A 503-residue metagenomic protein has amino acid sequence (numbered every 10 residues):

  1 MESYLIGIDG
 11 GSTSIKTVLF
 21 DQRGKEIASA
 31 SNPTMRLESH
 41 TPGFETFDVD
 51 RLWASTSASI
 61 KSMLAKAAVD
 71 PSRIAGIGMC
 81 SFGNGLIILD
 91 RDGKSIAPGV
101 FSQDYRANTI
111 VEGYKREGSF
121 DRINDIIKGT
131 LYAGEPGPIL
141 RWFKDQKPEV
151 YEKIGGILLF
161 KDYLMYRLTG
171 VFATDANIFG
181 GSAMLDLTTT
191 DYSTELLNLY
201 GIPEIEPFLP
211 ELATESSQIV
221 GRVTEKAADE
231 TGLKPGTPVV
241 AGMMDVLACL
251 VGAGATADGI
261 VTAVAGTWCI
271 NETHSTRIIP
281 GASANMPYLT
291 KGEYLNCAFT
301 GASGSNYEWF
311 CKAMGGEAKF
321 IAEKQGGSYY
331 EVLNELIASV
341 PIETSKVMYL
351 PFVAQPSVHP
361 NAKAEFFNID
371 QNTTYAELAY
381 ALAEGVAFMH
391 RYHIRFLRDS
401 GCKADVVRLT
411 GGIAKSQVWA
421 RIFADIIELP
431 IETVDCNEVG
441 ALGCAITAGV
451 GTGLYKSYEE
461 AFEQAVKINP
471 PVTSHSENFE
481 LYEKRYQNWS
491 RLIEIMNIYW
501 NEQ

Functional and structural regions predicted by a protein language model:
M1-P98, K153, D229, L233 (+5 more regions): N-terminal glycine/serine-rich phosphate-binding loop of ATP-dependent small-molecule kinases, especially carbohydrate
L5-G7, K115-T130, P138-A173, A183-P203 (+1 more regions): Active-site core segments that coordinate phosphate-bearing ligands/cofactors across diverse enzyme families
F47-S55, E112, G118-R122: Short, solvent-exposed cationic patches
A65-F101, T130-G134, M165-D186, L212-S217: Short beta-strand-loop/turn "lid" adjacent to the catalytic site in phosphate-handling enzymes
I88-D92, E112-G113, S275: Short, conserved acidic/polar surface loops in the N-terminal third of protein domains
D104: Carbohydrate-associated surface elements
A107: Gly/Ser-rich phosphate-binding catalytic loop and adjacent alpha/beta segment that cradle a phosphoryl group at enzyme
G201-T214: A conserved helix-loop-beta module that forms one wall/lid of the active-site cleft in ATP-utilizing catalytic domains
